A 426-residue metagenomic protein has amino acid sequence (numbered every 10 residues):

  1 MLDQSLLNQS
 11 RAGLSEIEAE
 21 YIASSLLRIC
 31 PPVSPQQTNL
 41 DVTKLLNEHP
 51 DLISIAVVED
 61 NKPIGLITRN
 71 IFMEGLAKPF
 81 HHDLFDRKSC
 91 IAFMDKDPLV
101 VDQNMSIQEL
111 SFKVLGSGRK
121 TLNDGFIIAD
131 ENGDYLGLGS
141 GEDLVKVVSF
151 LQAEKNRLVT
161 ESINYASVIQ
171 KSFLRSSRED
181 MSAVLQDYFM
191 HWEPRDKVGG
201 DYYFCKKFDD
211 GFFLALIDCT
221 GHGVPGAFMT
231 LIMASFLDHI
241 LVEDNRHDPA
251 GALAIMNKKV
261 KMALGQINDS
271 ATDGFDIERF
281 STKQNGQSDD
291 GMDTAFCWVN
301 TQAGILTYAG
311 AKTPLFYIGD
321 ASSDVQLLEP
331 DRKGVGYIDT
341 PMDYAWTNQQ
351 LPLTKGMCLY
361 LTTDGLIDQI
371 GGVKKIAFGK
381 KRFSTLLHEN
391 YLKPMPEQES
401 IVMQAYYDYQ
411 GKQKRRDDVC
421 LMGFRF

Functional and structural regions predicted by a protein language model:
M1-L27, N132-S149: Short, low-complexity N-terminal regulatory "tails/caps" that precede and couple sensory modules
I17-P31, F85-L99: Bateman (tandem CBS) regulatory domains
P32-D51, V58-E59, L76, V100-N123 (+1 more regions): The conserved cystathionine-beta-synthase
L46-P50, I55-F72, V114, D124-L144 (+1 more regions): A glycine-centered beta-loop-beta connector
I71-R87, E142-R157: A short, polar/charged loop-to-alpha-helix boundary motif
V101-V147, L151-E154, W192-P194: Sensory/regulatory domains in signal-transduction proteins
K155-T354, C358, Q413-F426: … and, occasionally, acidic/histidine-rich disordered N-termini of signaling adaptors
P225-D244, L353, M357-Q413: Active-site-proximal, acidic helix/loop segment immediately C-terminal to a metal-coordinating Asp/Glu
